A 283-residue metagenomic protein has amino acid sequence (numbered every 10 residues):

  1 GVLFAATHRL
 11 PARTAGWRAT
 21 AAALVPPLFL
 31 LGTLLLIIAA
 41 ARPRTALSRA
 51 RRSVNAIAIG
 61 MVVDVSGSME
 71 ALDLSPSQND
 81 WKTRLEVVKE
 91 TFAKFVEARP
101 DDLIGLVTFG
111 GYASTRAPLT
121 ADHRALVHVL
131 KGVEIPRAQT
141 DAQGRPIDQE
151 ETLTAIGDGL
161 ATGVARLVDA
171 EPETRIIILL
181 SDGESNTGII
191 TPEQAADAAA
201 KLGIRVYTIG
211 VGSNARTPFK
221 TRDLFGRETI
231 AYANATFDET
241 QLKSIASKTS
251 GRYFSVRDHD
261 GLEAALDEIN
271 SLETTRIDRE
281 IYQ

Functional and structural regions predicted by a protein language model:
G1-L34, L266, N270-S271, T275-D278: Juxtamembrane linker/hinge segments adjacent to transmembrane helices in membrane proteins
P43-I59: Alpha-helical transmembrane signal-anchor/signal-peptide segments
R49-S53, M69-I104, A121-H123: …and closely analogous acidic/polar surface helices at protein-protein or active-site interfaces in A-domain-like
V54-G60, V87-E90, R99-I104, S114 (+4 more regions): Extracytoplasmic
V65-L74, E184-T187: Short acidic, Gly/Ser-rich segments with clustered Asp/Glu that frequently serve as metal-coordination loops in enzyme
P100-A142, I156, L167-V168, T217-A235 (+2 more regions): Short beta-strand-loop
R145-D158, T162-A165, T174-I176, G183-S244 (+2 more regions): VWA/integrin I-like adhesion module and closely mimicked acidic/polar interface patches used
T240-L272: Extended, hydrophilic extramembrane loops/domains of integral membrane proteins
